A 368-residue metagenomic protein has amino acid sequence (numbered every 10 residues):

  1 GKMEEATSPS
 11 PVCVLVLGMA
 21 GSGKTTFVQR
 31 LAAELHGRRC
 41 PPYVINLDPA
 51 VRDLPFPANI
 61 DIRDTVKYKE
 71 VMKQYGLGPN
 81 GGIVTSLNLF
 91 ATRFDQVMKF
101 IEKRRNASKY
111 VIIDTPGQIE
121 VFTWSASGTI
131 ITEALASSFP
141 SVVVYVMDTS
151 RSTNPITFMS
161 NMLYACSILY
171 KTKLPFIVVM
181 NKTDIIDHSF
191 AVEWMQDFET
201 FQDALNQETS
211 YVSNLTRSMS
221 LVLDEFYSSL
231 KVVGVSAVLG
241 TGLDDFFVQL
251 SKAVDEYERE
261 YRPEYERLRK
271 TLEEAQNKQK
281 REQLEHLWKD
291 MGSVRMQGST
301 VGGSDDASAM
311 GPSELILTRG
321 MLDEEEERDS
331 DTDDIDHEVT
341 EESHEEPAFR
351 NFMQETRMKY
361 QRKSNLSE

Functional and structural regions predicted by a protein language model:
G1-G37, Y43, N80, A91-T92 (+6 more regions): P-loop NTP-binding site
G1-L17, S22, T26-V142: Nucleotide-state-sensitive switch-loop elements of NTP-binding domains
L15, T85, M147-T153: Short, basic, glycine/proline-bearing loop/turn elements
D48, V179-N181: Active-site glycine-centered loops adjacent to acidic/histidine catalytic or metal-binding residues that shape
E120-A126, N154-T157, S189-F190: Conserved ATPase-coupling elements of RecA-like P-loop NTPase cores
I168: Long, contiguous binding/interaction regions
